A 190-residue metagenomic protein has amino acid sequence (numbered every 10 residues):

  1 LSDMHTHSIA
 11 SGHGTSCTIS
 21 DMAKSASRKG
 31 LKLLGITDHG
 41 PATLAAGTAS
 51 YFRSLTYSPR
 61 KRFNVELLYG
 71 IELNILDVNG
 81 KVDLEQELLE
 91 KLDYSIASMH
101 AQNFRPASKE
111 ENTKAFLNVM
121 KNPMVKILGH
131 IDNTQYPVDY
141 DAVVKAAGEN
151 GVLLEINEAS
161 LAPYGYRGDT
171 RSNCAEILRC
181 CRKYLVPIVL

Functional and structural regions predicted by a protein language model:
L1-H13, I36-H39, L128-I131: Histidine-centered catalytic micro-motifs
M4-I19, E72-L76, H100-E110, R167: Active-site mouth loops of central-metabolism enzymes
G12-S16, A46-A49, P137-K145, Y164-C180: Histidine/acidic-residue-rich catalytic or RNA/ligand-binding cores of hydrolases and nuclease-related proteins
T18-L34, T56-R60: Alpha-helical scaffold segments that flank or form the walls of functional sites
S27-G30, M120-K121, R182: Non-catalytic positions within long, well-ordered alpha-helices that form the structural scaffold/packing of enzyme
H39, V186-L190: Short acidic/histidine-rich active-site segments
G40-I156, S160: Extended substrate/RNA-proximal surfaces in nucleic-acid metabolism proteins
